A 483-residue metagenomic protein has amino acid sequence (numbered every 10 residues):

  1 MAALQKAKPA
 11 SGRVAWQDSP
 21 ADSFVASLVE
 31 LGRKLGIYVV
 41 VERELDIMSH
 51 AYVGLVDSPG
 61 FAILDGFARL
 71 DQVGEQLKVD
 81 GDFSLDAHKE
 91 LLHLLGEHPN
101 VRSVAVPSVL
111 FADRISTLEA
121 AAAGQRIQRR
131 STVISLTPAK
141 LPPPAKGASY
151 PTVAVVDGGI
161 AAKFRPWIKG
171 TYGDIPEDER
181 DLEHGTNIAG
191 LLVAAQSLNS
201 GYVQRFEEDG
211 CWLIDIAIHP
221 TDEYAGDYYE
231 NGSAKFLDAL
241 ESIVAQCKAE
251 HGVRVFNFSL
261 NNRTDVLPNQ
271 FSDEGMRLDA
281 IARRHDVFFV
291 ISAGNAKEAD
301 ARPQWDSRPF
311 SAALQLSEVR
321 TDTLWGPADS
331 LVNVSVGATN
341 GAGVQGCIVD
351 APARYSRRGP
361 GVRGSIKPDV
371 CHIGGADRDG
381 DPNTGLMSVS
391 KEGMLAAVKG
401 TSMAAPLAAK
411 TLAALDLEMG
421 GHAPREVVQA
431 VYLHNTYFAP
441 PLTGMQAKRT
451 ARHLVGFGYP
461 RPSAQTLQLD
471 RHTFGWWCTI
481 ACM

Functional and structural regions predicted by a protein language model:
M1-L31, L35-E42, H50, V56 (+4 more regions): Subtilisin-like peptidase catalytic core
M1-P142: Autoinhibitory propeptides
L92, P99, P107-V109, V253-D377: Catalytic-core segments of hydrolase enzymes
I134-P138, N231-C247, S317-V319, A351-P352: A Trp-anchored, charged/polar loop motif used as the substrate-binding/catalytic surface of acyl/ester-handling
K140-A234, R284-D286, A299, D329-V332 (+3 more regions): Subtilisin-like serine protease catalytic core
V153-G173, T339-A405, H422: Catalytic-core environment of secreted peptidases
M403-M419: Short, small-residue alpha-helix embedded
G420-M483: C-terminal subdomain of the subtilisin-like protease fold in secreted/lumenal serine endopeptidases
